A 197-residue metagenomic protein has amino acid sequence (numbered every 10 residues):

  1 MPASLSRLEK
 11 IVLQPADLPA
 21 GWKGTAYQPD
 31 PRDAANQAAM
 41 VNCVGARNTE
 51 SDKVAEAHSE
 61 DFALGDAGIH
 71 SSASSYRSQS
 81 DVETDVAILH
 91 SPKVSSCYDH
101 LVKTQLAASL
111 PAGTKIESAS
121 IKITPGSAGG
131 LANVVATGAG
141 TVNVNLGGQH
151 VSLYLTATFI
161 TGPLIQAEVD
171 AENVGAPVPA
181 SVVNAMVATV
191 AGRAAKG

Functional and structural regions predicted by a protein language model:
M1-I11: N-terminal low-complexity, Pro/Thr/Ser-rich intrinsically disordered segments that act as propeptides or flexible
P2-S4, I69-Y76, E172-P177: Second-shell loop/turn segments in exported
S4, Q14, D81-D85, V182-M186 (+1 more regions): Stable alpha-helical elements in mature extracytoplasmic
P15, I88-S96, T189, R193: Conserved short hydrophobic interaction patches
T25-Q149: A small/polar (G/S/T-enriched), proline-flanked helix-loop surface module common in exported/cell-envelope proteins
T114-A195: A short, solvent-exposed beta-edge/loop patch
